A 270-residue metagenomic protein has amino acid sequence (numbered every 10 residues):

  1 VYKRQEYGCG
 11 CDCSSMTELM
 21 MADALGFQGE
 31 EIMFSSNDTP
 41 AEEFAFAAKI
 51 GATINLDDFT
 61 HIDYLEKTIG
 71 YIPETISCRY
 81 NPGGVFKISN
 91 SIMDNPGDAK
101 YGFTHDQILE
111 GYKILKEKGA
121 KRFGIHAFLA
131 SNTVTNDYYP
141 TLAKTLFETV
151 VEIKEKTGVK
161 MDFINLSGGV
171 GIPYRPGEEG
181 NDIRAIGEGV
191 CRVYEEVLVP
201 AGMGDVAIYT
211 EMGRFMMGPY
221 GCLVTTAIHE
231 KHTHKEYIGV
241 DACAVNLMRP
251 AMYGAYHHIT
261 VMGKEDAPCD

Functional and structural regions predicted by a protein language model:
K3, Y138-L142, D182, Y220-L223 (+1 more regions): Residues at alpha-helix caps and immediate loop-helix transition turns in enzyme cores, especially N- and C-cap
K3-F163, I172: Active-site-proximal beta-alpha core segment in soluble small-molecule metabolic enzymes
A24-L25, K67, E178, G221-C222 (+1 more regions): Short amphipathic alpha-helical segments
L56, C78, G168, T210 (+1 more regions): Active-site flanking residues adjacent to catalytic metal/cofactor-binding acidic residues
Y80-G84, L129-N132, G168-I172, R214-M216 (+2 more regions): Glycine-rich beta-alpha junction loops
I88-N90, T135-D137, Y174-G177, P219-G221 (+1 more regions): Short, well-ordered secondary-structure micro-motifs
P140-A201, D205-Y209: Acidic, glycine-rich loop-and-beta core segments that form the ion-binding/anion-interacting portion of active sites
E195-L198, M203-D270: Charged (often Lys/Glu-rich) extended helix/loop segments that serve as interaction or gating elements
